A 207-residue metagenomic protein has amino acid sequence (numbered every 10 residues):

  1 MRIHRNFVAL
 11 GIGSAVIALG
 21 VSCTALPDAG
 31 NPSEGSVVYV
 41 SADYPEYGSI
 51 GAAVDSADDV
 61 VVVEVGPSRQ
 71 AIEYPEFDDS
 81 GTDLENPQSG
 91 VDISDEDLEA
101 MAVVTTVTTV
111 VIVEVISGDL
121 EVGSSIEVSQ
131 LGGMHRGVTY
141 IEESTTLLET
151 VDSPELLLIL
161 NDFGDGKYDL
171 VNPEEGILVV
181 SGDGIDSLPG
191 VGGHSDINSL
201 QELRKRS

Functional and structural regions predicted by a protein language model:
R2-D59, P67-L84: OB/S1-fold single-stranded nucleic-acid-binding modules and their adjacent gly/ser/pro-rich low-complexity linkers
R2-S14, S22-G35, E96-L98, V122 (+1 more regions): Netrin-like (NTR/C345C) domain of secreted extracellular proteins
S41-G51, N86-D97, R136-L147: N-terminal post-signal-peptidase region of extra-cytosolic proteins
P45, D55-V62, V103-V107, E121-S125 (+2 more regions): Extracytoplasmic
A71, I116-G118, G166: Short beta-strands and strand-coil junctions in structured, solvent-facing domains, enriched
A71-V107: Mixed-charge, low-complexity intrinsically disordered segments
